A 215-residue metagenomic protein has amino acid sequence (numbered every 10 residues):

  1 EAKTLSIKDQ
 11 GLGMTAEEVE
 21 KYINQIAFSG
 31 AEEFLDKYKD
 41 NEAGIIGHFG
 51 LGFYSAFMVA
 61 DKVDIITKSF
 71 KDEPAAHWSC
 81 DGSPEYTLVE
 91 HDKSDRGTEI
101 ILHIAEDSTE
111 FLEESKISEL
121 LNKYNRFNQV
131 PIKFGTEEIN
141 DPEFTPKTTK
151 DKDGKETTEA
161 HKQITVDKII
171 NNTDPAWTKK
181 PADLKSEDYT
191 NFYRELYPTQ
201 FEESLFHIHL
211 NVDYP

Functional and structural regions predicted by a protein language model:
E1-F111, E119, R126, K147-K150: GHKL (Bergerat-fold) ATPase N-terminal catalytic module, capturing the glycine-rich phosphate-binding loop and acidic
I45, V63-E85, A105-T109, S115-P215: GHKL/Bergerat-fold ATPase module in large chromosome/replication-associated machines
